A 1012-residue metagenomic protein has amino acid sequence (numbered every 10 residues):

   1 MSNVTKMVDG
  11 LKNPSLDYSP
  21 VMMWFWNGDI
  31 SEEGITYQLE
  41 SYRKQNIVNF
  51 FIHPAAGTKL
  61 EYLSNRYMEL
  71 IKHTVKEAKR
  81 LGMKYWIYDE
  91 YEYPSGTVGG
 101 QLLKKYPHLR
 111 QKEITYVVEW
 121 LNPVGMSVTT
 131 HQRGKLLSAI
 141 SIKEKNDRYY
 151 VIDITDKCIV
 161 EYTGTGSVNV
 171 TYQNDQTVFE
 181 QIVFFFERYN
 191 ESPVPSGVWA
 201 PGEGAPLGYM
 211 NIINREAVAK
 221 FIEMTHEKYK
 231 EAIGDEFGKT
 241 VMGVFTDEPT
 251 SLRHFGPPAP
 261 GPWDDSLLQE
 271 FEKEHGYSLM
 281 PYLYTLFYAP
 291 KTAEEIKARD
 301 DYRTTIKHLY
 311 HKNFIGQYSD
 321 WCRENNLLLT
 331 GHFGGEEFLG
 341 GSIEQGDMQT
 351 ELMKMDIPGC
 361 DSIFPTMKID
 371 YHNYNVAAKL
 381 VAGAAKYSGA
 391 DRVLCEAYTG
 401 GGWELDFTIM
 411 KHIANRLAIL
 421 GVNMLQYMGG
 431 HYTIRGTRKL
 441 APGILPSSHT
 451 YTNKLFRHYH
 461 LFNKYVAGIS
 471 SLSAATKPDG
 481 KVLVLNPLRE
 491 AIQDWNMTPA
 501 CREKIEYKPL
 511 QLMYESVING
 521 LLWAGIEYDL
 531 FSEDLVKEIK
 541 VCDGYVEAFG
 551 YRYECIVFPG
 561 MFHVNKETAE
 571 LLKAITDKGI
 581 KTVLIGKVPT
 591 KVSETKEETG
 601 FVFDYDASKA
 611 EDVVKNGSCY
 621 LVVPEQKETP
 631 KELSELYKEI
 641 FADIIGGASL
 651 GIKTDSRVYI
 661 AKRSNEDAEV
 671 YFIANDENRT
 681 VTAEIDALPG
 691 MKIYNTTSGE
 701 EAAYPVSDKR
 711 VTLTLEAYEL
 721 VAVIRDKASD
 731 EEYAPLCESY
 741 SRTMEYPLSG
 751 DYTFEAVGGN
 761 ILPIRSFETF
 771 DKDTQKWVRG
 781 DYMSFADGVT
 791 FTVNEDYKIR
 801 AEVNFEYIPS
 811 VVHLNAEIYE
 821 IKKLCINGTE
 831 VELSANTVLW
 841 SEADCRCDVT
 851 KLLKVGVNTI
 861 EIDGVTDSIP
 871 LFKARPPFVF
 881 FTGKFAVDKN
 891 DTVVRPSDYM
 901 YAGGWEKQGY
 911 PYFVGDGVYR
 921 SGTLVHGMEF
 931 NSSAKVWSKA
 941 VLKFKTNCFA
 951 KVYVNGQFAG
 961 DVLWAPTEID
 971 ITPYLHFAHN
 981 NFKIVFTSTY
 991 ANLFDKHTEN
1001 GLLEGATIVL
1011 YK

Functional and structural regions predicted by a protein language model:
N3-T5, G10, L16-V21, S31-Y37 (+19 more regions): Carbohydrate-binding surfaces of carbohydrate-active enzymes
V21, F25-G28, I140, E144-Y149 (+4 more regions): Hydrophobic alpha-helical membrane-insertion signals
L39-K44: Extended, non-globular alpha-helical segments
H53-N174, V178-V194, P201-A219: Acidic/aromatic-lined carbohydrate-recognition and catalytic surfaces of CAZymes acting on diverse glycans
E180-F186, V721-R725, T859-I862, N981-I984: Short, aromatic- and glycine-rich surface loops/edge beta-strands on solvent-exposed regions
A734-P735, L993-H997: Edge beta-strands of extracellular beta-sandwich domains
I808-V811, T923, K935-K939: Short coil/turn motif common to extracellular beta-sandwich-like domains
G856, A965, I971-A978: Glycine-centered tight-turn motifs at strand-turn-strand junctions
